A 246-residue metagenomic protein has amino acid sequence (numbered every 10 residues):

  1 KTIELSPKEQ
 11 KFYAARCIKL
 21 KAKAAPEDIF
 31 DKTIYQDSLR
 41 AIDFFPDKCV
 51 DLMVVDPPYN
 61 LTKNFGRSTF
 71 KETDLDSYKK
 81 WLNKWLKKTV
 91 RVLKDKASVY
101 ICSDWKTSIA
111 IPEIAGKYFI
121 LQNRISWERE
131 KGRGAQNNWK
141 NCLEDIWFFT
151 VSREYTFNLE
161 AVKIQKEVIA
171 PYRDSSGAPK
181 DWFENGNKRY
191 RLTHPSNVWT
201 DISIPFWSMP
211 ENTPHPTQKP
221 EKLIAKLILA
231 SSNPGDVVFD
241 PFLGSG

Functional and structural regions predicted by a protein language model:
K1-G246: Core catalytic lobe of class I
